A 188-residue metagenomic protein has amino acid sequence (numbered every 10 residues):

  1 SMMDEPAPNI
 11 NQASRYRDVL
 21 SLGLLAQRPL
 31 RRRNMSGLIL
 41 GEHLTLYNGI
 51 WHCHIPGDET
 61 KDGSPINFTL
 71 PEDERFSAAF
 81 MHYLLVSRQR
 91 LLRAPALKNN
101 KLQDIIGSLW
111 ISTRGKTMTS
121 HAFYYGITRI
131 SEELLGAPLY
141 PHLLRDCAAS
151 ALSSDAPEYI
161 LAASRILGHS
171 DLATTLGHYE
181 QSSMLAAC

Functional and structural regions predicted by a protein language model:
S1-R32: Basic, Lys/Arg- and aromatic-enriched nucleic-acid-binding interface segment
I10-S14, A137, P141-R145: Residue-level marker of regulatory loop/turn positions in helix-turn-helix DNA-binding domains and in histidine
V19-G23, G126, C147-A148: Pre-recognition alpha-helix immediately N-terminal to the DNA-recognition helix within helix-turn-helix or winged-helix
S21, N34-L38, A163: Alpha-helix N-cap/helix-start motif at helix boundaries, enriched for small hydrophobics
G37-A78: Conserved tyrosine-mediated DNA breakage-rejoining catalytic core shared by Y-recombinases
P71-A137, L143: Active-site/catalytic core of tyrosine-dependent DNA strand-transfer enzymes
R129, L143-S170: C-terminal catalytic core of tyrosine-transesterase DNA break-rejoin enzymes
S154, I166-C188: Catalytic-site neighborhood detector that most strongly recognizes the C-terminal catalytic loop/helix of tyrosine
